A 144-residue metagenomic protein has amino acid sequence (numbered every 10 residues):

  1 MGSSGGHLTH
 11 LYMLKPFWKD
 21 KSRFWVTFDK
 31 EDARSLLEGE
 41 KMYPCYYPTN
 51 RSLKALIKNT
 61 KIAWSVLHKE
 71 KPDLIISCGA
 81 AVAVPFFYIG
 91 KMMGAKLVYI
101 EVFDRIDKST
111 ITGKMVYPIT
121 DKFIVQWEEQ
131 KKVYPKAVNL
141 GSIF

Functional and structural regions predicted by a protein language model:
G2, D20-N59, E129, L140-I143: Conserved nucleotide-sugar phosphate-binding/catalytic loop shared by glycosyltransferases and other
S3-S4, A80, E101-D104: Histidine-centered beta-alpha loop that forms part of the nucleotide-sugar donor binding/catalytic region in diverse
H7-H10, A33, A83-F86, K108-S109: Short, well-ordered alpha-helical microsegments
H7-K19, K30: Short amphipathic alpha-helix
R51-D73: An amphipathic, basic-hydrophobic alpha-helix
P72-M93: An aromatic- and histidine-rich active-site surface loop
A95-F144: Active-site-proximal region of nucleotide-activated glycan assembly enzymes, centered on histidine/acidic-rich loops
